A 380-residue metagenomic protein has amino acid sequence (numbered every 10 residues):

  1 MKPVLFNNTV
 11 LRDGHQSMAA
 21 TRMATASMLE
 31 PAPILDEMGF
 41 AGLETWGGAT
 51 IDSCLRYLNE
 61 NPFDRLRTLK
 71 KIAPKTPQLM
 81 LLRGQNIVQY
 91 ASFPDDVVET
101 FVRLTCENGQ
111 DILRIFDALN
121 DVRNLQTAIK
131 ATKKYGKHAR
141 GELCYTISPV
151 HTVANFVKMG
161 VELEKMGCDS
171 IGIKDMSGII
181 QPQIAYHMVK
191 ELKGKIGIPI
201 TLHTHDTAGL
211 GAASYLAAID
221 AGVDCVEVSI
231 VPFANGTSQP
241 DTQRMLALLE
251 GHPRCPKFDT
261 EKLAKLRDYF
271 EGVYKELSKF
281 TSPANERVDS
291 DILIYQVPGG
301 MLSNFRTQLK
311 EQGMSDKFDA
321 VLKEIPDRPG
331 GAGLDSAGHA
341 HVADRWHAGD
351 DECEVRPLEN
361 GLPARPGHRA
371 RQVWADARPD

Functional and structural regions predicted by a protein language model:
M1-R114, A118-D380: Catalytic cores and adjacent flexible loops of soluble metabolic enzymes that perform enolate/carbanion chemistry on
